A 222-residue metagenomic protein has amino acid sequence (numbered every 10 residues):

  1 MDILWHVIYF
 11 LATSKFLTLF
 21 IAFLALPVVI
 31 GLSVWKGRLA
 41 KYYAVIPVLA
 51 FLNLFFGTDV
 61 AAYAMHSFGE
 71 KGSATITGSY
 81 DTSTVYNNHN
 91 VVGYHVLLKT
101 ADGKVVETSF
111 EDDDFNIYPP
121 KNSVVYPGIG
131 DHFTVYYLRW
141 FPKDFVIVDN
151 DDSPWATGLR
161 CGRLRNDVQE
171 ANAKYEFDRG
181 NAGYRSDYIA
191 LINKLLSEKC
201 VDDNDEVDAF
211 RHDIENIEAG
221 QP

Functional and structural regions predicted by a protein language model:
D2-V28, V48-P222: Oxidizing extracytosolic/periplasmic lumen-facing domains of membrane-embedded or membrane-associated proteins
S33-Y42: Membrane-interface helix-boundary motifs at transmembrane edges
Y43-P47: Hydrophobic core segments of alpha-helical transmembrane domains in multi-pass membrane proteins
